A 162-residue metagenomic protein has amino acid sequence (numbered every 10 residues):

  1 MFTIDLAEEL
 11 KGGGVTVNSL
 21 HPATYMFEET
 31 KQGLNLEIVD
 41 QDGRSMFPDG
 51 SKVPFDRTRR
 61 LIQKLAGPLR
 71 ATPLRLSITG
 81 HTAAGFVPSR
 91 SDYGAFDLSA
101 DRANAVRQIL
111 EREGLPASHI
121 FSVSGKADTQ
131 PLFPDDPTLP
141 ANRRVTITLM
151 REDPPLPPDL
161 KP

Functional and structural regions predicted by a protein language model:
M1-M46, L156, L160: Juxtamembrane linker/hinge segments adjacent to a transmembrane helix in small membrane proteins
F2, V39, P48-R60, H81-L160: Periplasmic OmpA-like peptidoglycan-binding domain that tethers envelope proteins to the cell wall
A7, K11, V15, G67-L74 (+1 more regions): Sec-exported extracytoplasmic/periplasmic mature domains
L20-P22, E29-G33, A71-P73, S118 (+1 more regions): Extracytoplasmic
G50-A71, L76: Mid-length scaffold segments of soluble, non-membrane domains
